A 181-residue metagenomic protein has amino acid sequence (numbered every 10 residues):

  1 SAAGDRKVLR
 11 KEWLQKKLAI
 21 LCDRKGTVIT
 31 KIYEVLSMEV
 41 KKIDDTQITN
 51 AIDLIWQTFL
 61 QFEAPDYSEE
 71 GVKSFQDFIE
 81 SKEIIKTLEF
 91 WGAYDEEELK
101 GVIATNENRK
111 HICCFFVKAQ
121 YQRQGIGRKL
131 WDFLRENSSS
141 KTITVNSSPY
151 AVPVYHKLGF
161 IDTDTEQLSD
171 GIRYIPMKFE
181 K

Functional and structural regions predicted by a protein language model:
M38-D53: A short beta-loop-alpha structural element at the N-terminal edge of CoA-dependent acyl/N-acetyltransferase catalytic
I52, W56-E80: Conserved GNAT-fold acetyl-CoA-binding loop/helix
I79-G92, H111: A short helix-loop-beta-strand connector motif used in the catalytic cores of GNAT acetyltransferases and, in some
E89-G101: Conserved beta-hairpin
F115-Q122: A short, internal acetyl-CoA/4′-phosphopantetheine-binding micro-motif in the GNAT/acyltransferase core
R123-E136: Conserved acetyl-CoA-binding loop-helix of GNAT-fold acetyltransferases
N137-Y150: Conserved GNAT acetyl-CoA-binding A-motif
P149-R173: Conserved active-site alpha-helix within GNAT-family acetyltransferase domains
